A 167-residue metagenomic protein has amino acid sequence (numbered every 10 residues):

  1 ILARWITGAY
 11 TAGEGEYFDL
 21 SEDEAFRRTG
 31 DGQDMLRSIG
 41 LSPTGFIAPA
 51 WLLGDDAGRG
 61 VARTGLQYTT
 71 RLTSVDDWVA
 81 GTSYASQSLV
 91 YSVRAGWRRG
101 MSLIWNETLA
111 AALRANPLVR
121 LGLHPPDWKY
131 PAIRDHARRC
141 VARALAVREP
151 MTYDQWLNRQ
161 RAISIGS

Functional and structural regions predicted by a protein language model:
I1-A3, W51-L53, V75, H124-W128 (+1 more regions): Short, solvent-exposed loop/turn segments at secondary-structure junctions
I1-R28: Glycine-rich phosphate-binding "P-loop"
D19-S92, I133-R134: Catalytic domains of cell-wall/extracellular-matrix polysaccharide-remodeling enzymes, centered on de-N-acetylation
F26-T29, M101-N106, R134-R143: Well-ordered, non-membrane alpha-helical segments in soluble/globular domains
Q33, G58-R59, L109-A110, A137-A142: Short amphipathic alpha-helical segments and helix-helix/interface helices
R37, L113-R114, L145: Residue-level signal for alpha-helix termini/capping positions
Y68-T69, L118, L123-S167: C-terminal domain-boundary segment and adjacent tail
A80-I133: A conserved mid-domain beta-alpha-beta active-site/ligand-binding segment of alpha/beta enzyme cores
